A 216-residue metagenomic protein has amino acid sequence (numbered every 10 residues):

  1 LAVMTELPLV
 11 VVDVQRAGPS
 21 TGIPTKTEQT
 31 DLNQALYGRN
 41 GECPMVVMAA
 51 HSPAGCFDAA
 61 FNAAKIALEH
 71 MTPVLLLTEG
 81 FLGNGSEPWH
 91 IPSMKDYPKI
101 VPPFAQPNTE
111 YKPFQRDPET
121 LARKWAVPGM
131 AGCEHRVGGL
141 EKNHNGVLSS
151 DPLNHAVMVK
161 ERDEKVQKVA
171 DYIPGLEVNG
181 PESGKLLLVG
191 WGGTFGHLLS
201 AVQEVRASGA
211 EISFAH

Functional and structural regions predicted by a protein language model:
L1-Y37, V46-L68, A207: Thiamine diphosphate
G38-G41, G180-P181: Short, flexible turn/loop "capping" segments at secondary-structure junctions
G41-P44, N143: Flexible glycine/proline-enriched surface loops and loop-helix/loop-strand junctions
P44-M45, G184: Short, proline-enriched alpha-helix->beta-strand connector loops that line the catalytic pocket of alpha/beta-hydrolase
M45-M48, S213-A215: Structural signal for short hydrophobic segments within the conserved structured cores of catalytic domains across
A59, A64-H216: Flexible, low-complexity linker and terminal segments
